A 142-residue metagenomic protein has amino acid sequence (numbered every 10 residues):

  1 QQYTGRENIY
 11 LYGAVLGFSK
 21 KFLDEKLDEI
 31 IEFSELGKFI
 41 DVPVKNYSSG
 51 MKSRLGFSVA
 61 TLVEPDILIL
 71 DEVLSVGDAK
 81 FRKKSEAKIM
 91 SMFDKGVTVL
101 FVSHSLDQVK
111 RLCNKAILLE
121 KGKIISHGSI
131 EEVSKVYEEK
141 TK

Functional and structural regions predicted by a protein language model:
Y10, F22-F39, S58: Conserved ABC ATPase "signature" region
T61-L70: A short, proline-enriched helix->beta-strand linker immediately N-terminal to the Walker B motif in ABC-type P-loop
R82-K95: Helical segment within the ABC ATPase nucleotide-binding domain
S103-H104: H-loop/switch region of ABC-family ATPase nucleotide-binding domains
V109-R111: A short, surface-exposed alpha-helical micro-motif characterized by mixed small hydrophobic and charged/polar residues
K121-G122, Y137: Conserved ABC ATPase "signature" C-loop
H127-G128: ABC ATPase "signature
